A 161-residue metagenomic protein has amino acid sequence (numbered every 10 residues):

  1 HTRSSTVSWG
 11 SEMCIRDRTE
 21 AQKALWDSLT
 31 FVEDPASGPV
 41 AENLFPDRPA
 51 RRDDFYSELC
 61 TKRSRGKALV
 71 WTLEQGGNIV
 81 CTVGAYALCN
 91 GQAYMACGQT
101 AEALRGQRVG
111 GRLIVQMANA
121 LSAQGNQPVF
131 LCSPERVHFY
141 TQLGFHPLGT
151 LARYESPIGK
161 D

Functional and structural regions predicted by a protein language model:
H1-D17: Single conserved hydrophobic/aromatic residue that forms the stacking wall/gate of nucleotide- or nucleobase-binding
T2, A103-L104: PDZ/PDZ-like domain micro-motif
S8-S11, H146-D161: Conserved catalytic-core motifs of GNAT/GCN5-like acyltransferases
R16-V40: A short beta-loop-alpha structural element at the N-terminal edge of CoA-dependent acyl/N-acetyltransferase catalytic
R51-Q99: A conserved beta-strand-loop-helix scaffold within acyl/acetyltransferase catalytic domains
T100, G106-A120, Q142: Conserved acetyl-CoA-binding loop-helix of GNAT-fold acetyltransferases
G111, P134-L151: Conserved active-site alpha-helix within GNAT-family acetyltransferase domains
L121-S133: Conserved GNAT acetyl-CoA-binding A-motif
